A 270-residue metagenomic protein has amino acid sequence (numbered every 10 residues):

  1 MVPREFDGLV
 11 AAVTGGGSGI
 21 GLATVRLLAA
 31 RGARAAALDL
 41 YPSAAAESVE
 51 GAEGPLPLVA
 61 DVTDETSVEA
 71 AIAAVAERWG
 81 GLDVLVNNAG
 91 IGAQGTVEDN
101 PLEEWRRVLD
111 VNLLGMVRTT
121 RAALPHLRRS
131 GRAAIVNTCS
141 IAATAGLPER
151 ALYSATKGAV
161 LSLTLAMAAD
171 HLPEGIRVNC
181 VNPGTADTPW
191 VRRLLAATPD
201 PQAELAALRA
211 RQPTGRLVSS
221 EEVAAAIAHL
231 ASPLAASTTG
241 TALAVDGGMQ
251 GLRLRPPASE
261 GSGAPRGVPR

Functional and structural regions predicted by a protein language model:
V2, A145, T239-R270: Short C-terminal tail/terminal secondary-structure segment of NAD(P)H-dependent dehydrogenase/reductase domains
V86, L172, R177, T238-G240: Short, small/polar-rich loop/turn modules that mediate ligand/substrate recognition or access, typified
T96-V97, P101-L109, L208: Substrate-binding pocket helix/loop in short-chain dehydrogenase/reductase
V117, R216-V245, Q250: C-terminal substrate-recognition "lid" of short-chain dehydrogenase/reductases
T120, T156, T164: Active-site helix of classical SDR
P125, A169-P173, A236: Alpha-helical segment proximal to the catalytic Tyr-Lys
S140: Residue(s) in the substrate-gating loop at a strand-loop-helix junction that position the organic substrate next
